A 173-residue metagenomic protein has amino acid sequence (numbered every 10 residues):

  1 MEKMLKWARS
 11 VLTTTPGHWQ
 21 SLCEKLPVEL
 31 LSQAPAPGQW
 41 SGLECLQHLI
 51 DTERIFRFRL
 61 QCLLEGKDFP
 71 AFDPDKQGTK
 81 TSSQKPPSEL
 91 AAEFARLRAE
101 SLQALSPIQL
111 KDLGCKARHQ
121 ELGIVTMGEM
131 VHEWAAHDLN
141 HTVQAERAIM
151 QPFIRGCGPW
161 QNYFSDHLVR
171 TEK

Functional and structural regions predicted by a protein language model:
E2-L30, I50-C62: Alpha-helical bundle segments that constitute or directly flank the non-heme di-iron/ferroxidase center
L5-T13, Q39-L46, P87-A91, G128-V131: Amphipathic, non-membrane alpha-helical segments in soluble helical-bundle scaffolds
W7-S10, L22-K25, S41, S83 (+1 more regions): Short acidic/polar alpha-helix capping motifs at helix-coil junctions
T15, Q20, Q77-R118, E129-N140 (+1 more regions): Acidic/histidine-rich alpha-helical segments that form the ligand environment of transition-metal centers
K25-L31, S106-G114, Q151-I154: Surface-exposed helix-capping loop/turn segments at secondary-structure junctions
S32-D75, K116-K173: Short, contiguous alpha-helical
